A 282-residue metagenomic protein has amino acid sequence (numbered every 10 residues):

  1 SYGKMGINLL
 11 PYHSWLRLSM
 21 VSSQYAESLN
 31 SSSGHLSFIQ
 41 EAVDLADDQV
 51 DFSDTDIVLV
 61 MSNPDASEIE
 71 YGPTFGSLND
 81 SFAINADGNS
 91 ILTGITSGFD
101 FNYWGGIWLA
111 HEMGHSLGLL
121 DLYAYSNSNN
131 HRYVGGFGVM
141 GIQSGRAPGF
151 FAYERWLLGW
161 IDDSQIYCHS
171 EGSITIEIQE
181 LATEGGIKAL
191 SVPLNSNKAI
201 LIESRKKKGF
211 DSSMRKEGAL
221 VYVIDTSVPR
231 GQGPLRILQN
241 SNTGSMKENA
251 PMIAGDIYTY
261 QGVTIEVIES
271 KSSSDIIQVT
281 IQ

Functional and structural regions predicted by a protein language model:
S1-L109, L120-N127, I224-Q282: Propeptide-to-catalytic entry region of secreted or membrane-anchored zinc metalloproteases
F52, I57, N63-D211: Extracellular hydrolytic enzyme modules, especially secreted metalloproteases of the metzincin/thermolysin-like class
E184-K188, R215, M252, T259-Q261: Residues that act as N-cap/strand-start positions at coil-to-secondary-structure junctions
I200-L201, L220, Q278: General beta-strand recognition
S213-A219: Short coil-to-beta strand junction motifs in C2/discoidin
